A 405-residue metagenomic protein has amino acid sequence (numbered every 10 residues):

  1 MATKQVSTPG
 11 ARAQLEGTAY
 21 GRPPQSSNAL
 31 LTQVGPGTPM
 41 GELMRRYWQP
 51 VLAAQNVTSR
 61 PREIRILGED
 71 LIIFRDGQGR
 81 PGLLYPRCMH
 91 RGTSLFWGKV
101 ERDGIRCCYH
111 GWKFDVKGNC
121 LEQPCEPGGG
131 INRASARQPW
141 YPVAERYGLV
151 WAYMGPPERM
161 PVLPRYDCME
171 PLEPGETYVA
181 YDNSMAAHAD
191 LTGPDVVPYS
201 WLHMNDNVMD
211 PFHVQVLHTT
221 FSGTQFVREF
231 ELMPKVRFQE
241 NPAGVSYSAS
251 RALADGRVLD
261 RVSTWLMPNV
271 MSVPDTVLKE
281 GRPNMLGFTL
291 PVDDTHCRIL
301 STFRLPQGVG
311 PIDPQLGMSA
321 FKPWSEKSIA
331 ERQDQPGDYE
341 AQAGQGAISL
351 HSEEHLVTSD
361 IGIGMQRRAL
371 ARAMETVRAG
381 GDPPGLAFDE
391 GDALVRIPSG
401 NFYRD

Functional and structural regions predicted by a protein language model:
A2, L52-P174, T295, D405: Rieske [2Fe-2S] iron-sulfur-binding domain
T3-E16, R80, P157-D405: C-terminal catalytic domain of Rieske-type non-heme iron oxygenases
T3-L71: Zn-dependent metallo-beta-lactamase
Y20-Q25, V34-G37, E42-R46, A54-V57 (+5 more regions): N-terminal start-of-chain detector that recognizes signal peptides and the immediate post-cleavage beginning
S26-V34, A53-N56, R65, E122-E126 (+4 more regions): Short amphipathic alpha-helical surface micro-motifs
T32-M40, R60, G129-G130, Q138-P139 (+2 more regions): Intrinsically disordered, low-complexity boundary segments flanking structured domains
Q33, A53, K99, G148 (+1 more regions): A short, aromatic/hydrophobic, helix- or strand-capping loop or linear motif that either lines the entrance/gate
R46, V57-S59, E69, Q138 (+2 more regions): Short beta-strand-initiation
